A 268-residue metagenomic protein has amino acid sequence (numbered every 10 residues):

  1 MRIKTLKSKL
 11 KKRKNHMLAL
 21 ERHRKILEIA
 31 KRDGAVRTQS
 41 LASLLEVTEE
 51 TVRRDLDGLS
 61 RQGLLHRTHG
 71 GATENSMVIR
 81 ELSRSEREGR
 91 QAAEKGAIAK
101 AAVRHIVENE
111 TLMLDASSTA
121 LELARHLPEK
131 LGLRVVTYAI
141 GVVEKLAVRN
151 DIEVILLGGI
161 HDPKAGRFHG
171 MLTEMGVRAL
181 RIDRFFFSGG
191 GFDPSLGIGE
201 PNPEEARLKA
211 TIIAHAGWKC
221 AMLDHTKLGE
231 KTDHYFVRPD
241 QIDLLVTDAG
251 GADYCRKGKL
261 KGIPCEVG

Functional and structural regions predicted by a protein language model:
R2-A116, A124-G132, A147-I152: HTH-adjacent hinge/linker in prokaryotic transcriptional regulators
K4, S8-Q39, E46, R61 (+1 more regions): Conserved phosphate- and dinucleotide-binding cores of soluble alpha/beta proteins, encompassing both enzyme active
G71, G141-V142: Short glycine-enriched loops at secondary-structure junctions
S118-T119, V142: A generic "binding-loop/recognition-motif" signal
